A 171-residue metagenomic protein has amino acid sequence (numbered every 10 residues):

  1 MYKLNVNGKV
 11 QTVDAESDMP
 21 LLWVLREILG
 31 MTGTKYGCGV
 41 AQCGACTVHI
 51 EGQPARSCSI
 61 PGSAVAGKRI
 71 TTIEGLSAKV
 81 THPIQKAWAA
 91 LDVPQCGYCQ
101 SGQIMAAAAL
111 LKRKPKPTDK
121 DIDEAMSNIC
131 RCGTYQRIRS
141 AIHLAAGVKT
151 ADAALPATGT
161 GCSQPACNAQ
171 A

Functional and structural regions predicted by a protein language model:
M1-A171: Signature of N-terminal electron-transfer/Fe-S-associated modules in redox systems
